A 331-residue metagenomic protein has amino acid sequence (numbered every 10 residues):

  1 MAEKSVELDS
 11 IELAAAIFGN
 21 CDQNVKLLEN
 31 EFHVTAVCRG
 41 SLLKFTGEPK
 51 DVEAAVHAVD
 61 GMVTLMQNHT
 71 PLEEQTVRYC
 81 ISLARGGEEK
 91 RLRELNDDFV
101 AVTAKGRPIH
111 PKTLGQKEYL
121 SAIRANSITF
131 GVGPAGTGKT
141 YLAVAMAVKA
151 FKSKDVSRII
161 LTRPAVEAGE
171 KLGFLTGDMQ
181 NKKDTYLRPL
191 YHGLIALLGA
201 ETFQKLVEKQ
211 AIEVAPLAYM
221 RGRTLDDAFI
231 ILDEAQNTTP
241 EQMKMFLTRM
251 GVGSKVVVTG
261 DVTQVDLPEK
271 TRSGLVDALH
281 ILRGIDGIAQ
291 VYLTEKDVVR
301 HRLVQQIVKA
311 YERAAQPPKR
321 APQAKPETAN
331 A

Functional and structural regions predicted by a protein language model:
M1-A16: Short glycine-/aliphatic-rich beta-strand segments at the starts of folded cytosolic domains
A2, V6, K50, T70 (+4 more regions): Intrinsically disordered, low-complexity mixed-charge segments
L13-N30: Short amphipathic alpha-helix segments
I17, N24, A55-A58, M243-F246: Hydrophobic side chains in well-ordered alpha-helices
E29-V37: A short, structured beta-strand/loop element
V37-N96: Interdomain "pre-motor" coupling segment immediately N-terminal to P-loop NTPase/helicase cores
L42, A104-Q116, A122-L232, Q236-A331: Conserved helicase motor core of SF1/SF2 NTP-dependent helicases
G86-L114: Conserved loop-to-helix interface motifs that mediate assembly, gating, or partner/ligand docking in ancient ring
